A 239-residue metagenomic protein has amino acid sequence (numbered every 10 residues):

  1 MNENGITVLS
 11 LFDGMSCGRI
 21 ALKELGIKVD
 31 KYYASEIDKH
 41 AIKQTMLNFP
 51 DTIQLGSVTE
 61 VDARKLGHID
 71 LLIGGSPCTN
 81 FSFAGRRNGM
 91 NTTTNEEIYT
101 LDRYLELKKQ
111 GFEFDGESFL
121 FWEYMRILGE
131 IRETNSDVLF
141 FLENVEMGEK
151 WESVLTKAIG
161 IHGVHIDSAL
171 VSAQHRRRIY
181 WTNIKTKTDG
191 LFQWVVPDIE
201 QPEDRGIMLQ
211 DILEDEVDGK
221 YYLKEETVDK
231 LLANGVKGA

Functional and structural regions predicted by a protein language model:
M1-A239: Conserved active-site and SAM-binding loop architecture of S-adenosyl-L-methionine-dependent nucleic-acid
